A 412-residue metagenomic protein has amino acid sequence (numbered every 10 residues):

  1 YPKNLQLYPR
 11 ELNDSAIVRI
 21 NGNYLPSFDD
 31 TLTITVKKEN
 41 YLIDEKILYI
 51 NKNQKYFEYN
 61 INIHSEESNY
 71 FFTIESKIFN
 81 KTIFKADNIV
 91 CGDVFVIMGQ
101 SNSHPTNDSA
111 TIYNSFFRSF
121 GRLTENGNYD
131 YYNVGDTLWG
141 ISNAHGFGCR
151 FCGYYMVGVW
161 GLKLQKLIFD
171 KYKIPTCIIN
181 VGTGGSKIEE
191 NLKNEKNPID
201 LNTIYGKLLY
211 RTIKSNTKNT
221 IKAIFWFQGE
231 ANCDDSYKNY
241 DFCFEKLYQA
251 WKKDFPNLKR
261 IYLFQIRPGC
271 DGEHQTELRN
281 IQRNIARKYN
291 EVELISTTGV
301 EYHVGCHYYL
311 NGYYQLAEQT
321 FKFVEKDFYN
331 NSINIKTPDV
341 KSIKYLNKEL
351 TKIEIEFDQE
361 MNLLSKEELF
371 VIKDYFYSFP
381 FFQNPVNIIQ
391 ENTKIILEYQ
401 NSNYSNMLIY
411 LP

Functional and structural regions predicted by a protein language model:
Y1-P412: Cell-envelope and extracellular/periplasmic
